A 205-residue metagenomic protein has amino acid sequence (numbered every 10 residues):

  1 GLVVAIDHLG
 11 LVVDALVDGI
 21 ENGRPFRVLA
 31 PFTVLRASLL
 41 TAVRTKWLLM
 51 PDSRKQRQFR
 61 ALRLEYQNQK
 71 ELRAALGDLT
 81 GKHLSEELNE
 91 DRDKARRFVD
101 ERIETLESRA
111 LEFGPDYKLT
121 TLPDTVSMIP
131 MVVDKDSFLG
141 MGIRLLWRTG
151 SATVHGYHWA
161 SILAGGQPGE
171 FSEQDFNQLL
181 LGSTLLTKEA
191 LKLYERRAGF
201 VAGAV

Functional and structural regions predicted by a protein language model:
G1-A37, T41-E86, G166-E170, L185 (+2 more regions): Charged alpha-helical initiation segments
Y66-V205: Secondary-shell segments that build the walls of catalytic and ion/ligand-binding clefts
